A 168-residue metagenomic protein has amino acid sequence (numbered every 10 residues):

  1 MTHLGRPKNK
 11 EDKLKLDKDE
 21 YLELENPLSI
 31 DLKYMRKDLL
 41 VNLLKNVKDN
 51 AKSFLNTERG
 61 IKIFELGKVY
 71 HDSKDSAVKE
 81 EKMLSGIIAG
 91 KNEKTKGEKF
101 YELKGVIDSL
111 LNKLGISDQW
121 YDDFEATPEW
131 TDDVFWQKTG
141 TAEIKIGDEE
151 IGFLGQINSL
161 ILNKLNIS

Functional and structural regions predicted by a protein language model:
M1-S168: Extended beta-strand-rich architecture
